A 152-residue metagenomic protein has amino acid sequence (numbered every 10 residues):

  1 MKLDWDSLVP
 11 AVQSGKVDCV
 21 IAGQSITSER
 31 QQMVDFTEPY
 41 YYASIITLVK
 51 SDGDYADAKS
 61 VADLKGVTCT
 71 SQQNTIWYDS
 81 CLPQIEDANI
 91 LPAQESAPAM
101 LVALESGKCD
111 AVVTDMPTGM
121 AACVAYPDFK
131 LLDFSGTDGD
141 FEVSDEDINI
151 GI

Functional and structural regions predicted by a protein language model:
M1-Q24, Q32, A93: Extracytoplasmic small-molecule ligand-binding "clamshell" domains of the periplasmic binding protein/Venus flytrap
L3, S14-G15, Q31, Y42-S44 (+3 more regions): Extracytoplasmic
V9, V61, P98-L101, E105: Short hydrophobic/charged patches on amphipathic alpha-helices used for structural packing and interfaces
Q13-A22, V67-T68, E105-T114, T118 (+1 more regions): Alpha-to-beta junction loops
Q24-S25, S51, Q73, D115-P117: Short secondary-structure boundary segments
Y42-V49, V124-I152: Periplasmic-binding protein-like
K50-T68: Flexible hinge/capping segments at coil-to-helix
N74-S96, L101, V124-P127: Ligand-binding cleft/hinge of the Venus flytrap
